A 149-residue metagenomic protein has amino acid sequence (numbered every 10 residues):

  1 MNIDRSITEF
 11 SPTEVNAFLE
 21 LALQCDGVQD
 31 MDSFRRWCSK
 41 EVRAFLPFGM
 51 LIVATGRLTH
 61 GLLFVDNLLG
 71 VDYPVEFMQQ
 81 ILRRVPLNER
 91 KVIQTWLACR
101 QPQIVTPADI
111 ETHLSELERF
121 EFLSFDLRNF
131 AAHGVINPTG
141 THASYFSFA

Functional and structural regions predicted by a protein language model:
D4-T13, A17-A149: Regulatory input/activation interfaces that engage signals or partners
